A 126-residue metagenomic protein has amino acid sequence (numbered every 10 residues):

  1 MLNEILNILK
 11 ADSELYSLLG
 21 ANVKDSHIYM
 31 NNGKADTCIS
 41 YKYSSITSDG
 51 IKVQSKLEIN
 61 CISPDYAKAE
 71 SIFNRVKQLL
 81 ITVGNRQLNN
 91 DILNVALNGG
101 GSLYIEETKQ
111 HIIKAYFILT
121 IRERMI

Functional and structural regions predicted by a protein language model:
M1-I8, S44-Q54, N94-I126: Short, charged interaction patches at domain edges and termini
M1-T47, Q87-L88: Small/polar-rich, solvent-exposed N-terminal microdomains that initiate assembly or binding
L9, I72-Q78: Short amphipathic alpha-helices in soluble, non-transmembrane regions that often serve as interface/regulatory elements
S13, S17, G84, I121-M125: Secondary-structure transition/hinge residues
D36, Q54-K56: Extracytoplasmic
N60-I62, T120: Short hydrophobic/aromatic beta-strand micro-patches that form the beta-sheet surface supporting nucleotide- or nucleic
A67: Catalytic phosphate/metal-binding cores of nucleic-acid and nucleotide-processing enzymes, i.e., regions that mediate
K77-R86: A common structural junction motif
